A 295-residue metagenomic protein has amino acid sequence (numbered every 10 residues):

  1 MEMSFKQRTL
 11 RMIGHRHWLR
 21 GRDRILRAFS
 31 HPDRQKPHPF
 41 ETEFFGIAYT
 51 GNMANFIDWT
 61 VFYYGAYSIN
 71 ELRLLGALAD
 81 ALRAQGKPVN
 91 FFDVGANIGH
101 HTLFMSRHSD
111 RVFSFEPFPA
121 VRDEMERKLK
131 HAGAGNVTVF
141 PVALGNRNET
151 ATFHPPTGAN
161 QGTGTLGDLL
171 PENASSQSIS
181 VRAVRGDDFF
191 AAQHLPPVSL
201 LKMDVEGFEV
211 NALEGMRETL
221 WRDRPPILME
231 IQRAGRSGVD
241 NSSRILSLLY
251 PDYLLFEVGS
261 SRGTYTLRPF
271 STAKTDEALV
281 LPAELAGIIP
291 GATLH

Functional and structural regions predicted by a protein language model:
M1-H295: Phosphate/nucleotide-binding beta-alpha loop and adjacent structural elements of enzyme active sites
